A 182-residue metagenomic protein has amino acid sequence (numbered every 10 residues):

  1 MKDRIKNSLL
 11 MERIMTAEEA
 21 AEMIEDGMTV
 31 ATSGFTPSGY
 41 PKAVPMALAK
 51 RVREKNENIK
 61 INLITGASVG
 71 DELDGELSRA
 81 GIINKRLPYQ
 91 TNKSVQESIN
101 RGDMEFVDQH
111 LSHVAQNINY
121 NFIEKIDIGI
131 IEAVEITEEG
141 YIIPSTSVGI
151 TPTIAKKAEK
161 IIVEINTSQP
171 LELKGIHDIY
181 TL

Functional and structural regions predicted by a protein language model:
M1-L182: Conserved alpha/beta enzyme-core scaffold
